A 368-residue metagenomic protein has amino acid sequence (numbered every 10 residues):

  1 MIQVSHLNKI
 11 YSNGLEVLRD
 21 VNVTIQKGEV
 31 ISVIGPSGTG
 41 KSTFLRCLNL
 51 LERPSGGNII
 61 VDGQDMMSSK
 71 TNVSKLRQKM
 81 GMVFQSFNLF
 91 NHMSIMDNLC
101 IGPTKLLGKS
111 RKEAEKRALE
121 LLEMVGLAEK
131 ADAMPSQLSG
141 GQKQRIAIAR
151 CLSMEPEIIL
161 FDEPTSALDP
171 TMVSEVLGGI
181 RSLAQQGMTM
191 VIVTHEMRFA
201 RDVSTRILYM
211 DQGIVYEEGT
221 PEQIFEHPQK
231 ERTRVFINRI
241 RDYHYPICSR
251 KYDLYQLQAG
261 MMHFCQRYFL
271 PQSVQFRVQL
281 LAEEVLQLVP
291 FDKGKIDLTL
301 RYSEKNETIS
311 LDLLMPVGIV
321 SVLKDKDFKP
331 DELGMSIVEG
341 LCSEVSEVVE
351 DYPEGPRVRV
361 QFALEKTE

Functional and structural regions predicted by a protein language model:
N49: Helix-to-loop junction immediately C-terminal to a conserved catalytic motif
N58-K75: ABC ATPase NBD Q-loop/coupling interface
A133-S136, M154, Q186: Conserved signature/switch motifs of ABC ATPase nucleotide-binding domains
I159-D162: Catalytic Walker B motif of ABC-type/P-loop ATPase nucleotide-binding domains
E218-G219: ABC ATPase "signature
S273-I296: Conserved ATP-binding N-box helix of the HATPase_c
I309-L333: Glycine-rich/acidic phosphate-handling loop/turn and adjacent ATP-lid/helix of nucleotide-binding kinase/ATPase domains
